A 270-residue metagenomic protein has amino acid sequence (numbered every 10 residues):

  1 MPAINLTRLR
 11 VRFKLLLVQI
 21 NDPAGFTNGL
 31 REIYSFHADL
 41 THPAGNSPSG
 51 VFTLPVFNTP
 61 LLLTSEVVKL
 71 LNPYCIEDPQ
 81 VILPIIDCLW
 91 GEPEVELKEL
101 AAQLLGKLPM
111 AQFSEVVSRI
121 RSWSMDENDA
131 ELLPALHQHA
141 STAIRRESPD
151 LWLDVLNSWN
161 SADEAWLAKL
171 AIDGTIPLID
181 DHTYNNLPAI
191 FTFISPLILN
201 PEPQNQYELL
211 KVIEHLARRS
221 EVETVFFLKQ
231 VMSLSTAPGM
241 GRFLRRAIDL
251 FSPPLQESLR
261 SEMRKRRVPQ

Functional and structural regions predicted by a protein language model:
M1-Q270: Alpha-helical scaffold domains
